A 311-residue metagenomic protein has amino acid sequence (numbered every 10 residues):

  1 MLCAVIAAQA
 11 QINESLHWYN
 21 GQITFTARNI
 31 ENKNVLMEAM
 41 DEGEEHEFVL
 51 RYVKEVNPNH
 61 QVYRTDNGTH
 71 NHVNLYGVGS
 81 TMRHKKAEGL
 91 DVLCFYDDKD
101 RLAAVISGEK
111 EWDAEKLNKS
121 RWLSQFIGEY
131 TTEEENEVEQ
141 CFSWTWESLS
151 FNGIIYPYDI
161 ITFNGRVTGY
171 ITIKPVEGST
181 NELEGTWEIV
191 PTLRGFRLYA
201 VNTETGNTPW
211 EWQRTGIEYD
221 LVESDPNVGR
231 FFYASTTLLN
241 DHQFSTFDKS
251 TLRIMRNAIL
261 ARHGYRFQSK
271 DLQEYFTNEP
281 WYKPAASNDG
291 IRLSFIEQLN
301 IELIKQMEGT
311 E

Functional and structural regions predicted by a protein language model:
L2-A10: Hydrophobic h-region of N-terminal signal peptides that target proteins for export in Gram-negative bacteria
Q9-Y19, I30-E31, S107-T131, S143 (+1 more regions): N-terminal helix-cap/turn-to-beta initiation motif at the start of protein domains
Y19-R64, T132-E184: N-terminal glycine/threonine-rich, aromatic-flanked beta-hairpin/loop signature
E45-P58, C94-F126, V201-G229: Edge beta-strand at a domain terminus
R121, Q125, L239, F247-A258 (+3 more regions): Extracytoplasmic/secreted proteins, especially bacterial periplasmic and envelope-associated proteins
Y130, E134, R256-I259, H263 (+1 more regions): Sec/Tat-exported extracytoplasmic proteins
F244-P284: Amphipathic alpha-helical packing elements
F267-E311: Compact alpha-helical subdomains of small soluble proteins
